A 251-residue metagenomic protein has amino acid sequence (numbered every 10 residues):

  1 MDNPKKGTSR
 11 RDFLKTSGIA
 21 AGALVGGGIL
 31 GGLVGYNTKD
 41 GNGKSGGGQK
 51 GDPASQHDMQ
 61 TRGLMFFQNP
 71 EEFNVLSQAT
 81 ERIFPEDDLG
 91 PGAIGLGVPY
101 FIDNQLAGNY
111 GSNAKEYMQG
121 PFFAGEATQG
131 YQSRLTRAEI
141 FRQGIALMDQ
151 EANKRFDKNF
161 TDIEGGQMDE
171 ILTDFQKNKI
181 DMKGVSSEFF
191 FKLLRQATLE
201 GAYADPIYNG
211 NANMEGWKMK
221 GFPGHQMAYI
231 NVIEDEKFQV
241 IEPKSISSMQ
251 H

Functional and structural regions predicted by a protein language model:
D2-K6, M59-L64, E71-Q78, R82-P85 (+1 more regions): Mature-region segments of soluble proteins
N3-L24: N-terminal secretory signal peptides and thylakoid transit peptides that target proteins across membranes
K6-G7, G28-Q78: C-terminal segment of N-terminal export signals and the immediately downstream linker at the start of the mature
A20, G27-G28, Y208: Short, polar/charged, Gly/Pro-enriched helix-capping and turn/loop motifs at alpha-helix termini and inter-helix linkers
